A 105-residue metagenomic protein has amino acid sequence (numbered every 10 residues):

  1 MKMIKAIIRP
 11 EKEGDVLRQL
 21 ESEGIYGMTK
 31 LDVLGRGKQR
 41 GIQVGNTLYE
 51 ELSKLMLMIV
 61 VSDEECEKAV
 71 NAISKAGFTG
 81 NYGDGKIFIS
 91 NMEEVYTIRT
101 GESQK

Functional and structural regions predicted by a protein language model:
M1-K105: Positively charged, small/polar-rich N-terminal and surface patches that mediate targeting and assembly and bind
